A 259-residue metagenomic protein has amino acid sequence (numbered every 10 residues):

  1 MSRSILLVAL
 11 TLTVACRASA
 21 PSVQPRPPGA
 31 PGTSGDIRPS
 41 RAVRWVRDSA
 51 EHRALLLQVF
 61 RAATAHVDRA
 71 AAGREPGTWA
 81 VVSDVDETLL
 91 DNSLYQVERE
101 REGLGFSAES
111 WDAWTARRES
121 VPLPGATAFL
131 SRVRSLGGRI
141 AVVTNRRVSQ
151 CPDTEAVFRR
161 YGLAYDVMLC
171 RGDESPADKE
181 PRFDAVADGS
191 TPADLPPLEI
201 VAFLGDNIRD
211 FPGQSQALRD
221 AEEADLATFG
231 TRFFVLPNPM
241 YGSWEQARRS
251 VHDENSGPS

Functional and structural regions predicted by a protein language model:
I5-A15: Bacterial N-terminal signal peptides
C16-S83, R248-S259: Non-catalytic pre-domain segments flanking phosphatase-related domains
W45-L56, D112-S120, A141-N145, R171-D173: Second-shell loop/turn segments in exported
A50, R147, C151-S259: C-terminal cap/substrate-recognition subdomain and adjoining C-terminal extension of metal-dependent phosphatase-like
D68, A72, Y95, S131-R139 (+3 more regions): Sec-exported extracytoplasmic/periplasmic mature domains
A71-A80, I140-N145, D194-P196, V201: Surface-exposed patches in mature extracellular/periplasmic domains of secreted proteins
G73-A80, L89-V121, S135: Active-site neighborhood of HAD-like aspartate-dependent phosphohydrolases
D112-A141, V148-Q150: Short, acidic loop-to-helix structural element flanking the phosphoryl-transfer center in phosphate-processing enzymes
